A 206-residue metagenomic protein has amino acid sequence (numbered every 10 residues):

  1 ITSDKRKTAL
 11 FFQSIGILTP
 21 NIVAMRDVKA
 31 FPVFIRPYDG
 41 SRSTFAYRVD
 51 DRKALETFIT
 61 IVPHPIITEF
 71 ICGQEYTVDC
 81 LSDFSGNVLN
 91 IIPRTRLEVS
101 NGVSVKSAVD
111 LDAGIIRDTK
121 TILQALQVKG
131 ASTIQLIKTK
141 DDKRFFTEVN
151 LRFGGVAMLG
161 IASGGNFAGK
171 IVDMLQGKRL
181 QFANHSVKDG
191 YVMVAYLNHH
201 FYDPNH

Functional and structural regions predicted by a protein language model:
I1-G73, F84-N87, A113-R117: Active-site nucleotide/adenylate-binding loops and adjacent lid/helix of ATP-dependent enzymes
N21-V23, T133, A183-H185: Residue-level detector of family-conserved "landmark" positions at structurally sensitive sites
M25-V28, S186-V192: Short linear loop/turn motifs
Y47-K53, I61-P63, T68-S132, K138 (+4 more regions): ATP-dependent carboxylate/phosphate-activation module, predominantly the ATP-grasp catalytic core and closely related
L197-H206: Non-catalytic, C-terminal membrane-associated alpha-helical segments of glycosyltransferases
